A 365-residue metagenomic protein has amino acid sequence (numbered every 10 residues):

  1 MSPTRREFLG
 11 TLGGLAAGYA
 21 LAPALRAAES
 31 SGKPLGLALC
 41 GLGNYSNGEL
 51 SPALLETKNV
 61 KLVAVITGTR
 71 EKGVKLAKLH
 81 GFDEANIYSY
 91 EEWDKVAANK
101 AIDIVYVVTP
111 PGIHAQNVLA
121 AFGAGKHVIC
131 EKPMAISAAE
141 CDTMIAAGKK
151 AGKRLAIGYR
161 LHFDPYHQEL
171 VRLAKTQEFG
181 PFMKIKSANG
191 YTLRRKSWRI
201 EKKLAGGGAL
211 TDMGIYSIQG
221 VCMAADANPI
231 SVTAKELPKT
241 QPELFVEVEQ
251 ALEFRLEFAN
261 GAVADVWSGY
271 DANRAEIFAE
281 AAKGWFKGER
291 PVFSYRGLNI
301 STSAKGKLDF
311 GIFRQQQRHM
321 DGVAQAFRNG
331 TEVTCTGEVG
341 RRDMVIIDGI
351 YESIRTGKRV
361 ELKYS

Functional and structural regions predicted by a protein language model:
M1-A16: N-terminal secretory signal peptides and thylakoid transit peptides that target proteins across membranes
L12-H80: N-terminal Rossmann-like dinucleotide-binding module
K33-P34, Y45-S46, L161-F245, G357: Predominantly a Rossmann-like dinucleotide-binding segment in NAD(P)-dependent oxidoreductases
N86-A147: Beta-loop-alpha module in the N-terminal Rossmann-like domain of NAD(P)-dependent dehydrogenases, especially those
T143-R160, M183: Rossmann-fold dehydrogenase core element
K153-R154, G180-K184, E352-S365: C-terminal capping/lid region of NAD(P)-dependent oxidoreductase domains
R160, A275-V345, I354, K358-S365: C-terminal glycine/acidic-rich active-site capping loop/insertion
D212, I218-S294, R318-T331: Contiguous beta-strand/loop segments that form the cofactor/metal-binding neighborhood of enzyme cores
